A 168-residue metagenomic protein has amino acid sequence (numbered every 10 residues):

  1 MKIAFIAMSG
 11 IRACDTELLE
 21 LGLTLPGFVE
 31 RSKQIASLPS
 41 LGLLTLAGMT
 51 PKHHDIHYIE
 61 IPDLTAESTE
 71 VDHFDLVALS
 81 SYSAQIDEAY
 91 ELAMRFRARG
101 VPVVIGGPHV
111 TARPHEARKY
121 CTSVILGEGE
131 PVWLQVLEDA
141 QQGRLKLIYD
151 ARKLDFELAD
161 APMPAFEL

Functional and structural regions predicted by a protein language model:
M1-L168: Acidic, low-complexity intrinsically disordered segments
